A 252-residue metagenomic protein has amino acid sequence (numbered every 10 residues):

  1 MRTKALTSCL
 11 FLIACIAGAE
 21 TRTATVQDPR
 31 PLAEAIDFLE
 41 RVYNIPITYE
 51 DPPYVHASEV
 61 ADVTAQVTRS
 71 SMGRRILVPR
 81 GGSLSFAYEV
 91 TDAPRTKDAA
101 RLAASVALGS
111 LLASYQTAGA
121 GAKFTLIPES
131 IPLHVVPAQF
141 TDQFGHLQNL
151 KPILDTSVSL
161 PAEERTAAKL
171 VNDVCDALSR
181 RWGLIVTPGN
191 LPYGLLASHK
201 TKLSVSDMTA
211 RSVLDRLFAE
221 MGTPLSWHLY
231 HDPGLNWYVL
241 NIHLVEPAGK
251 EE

Functional and structural regions predicted by a protein language model:
M1-E252: N-terminal targeting/assembly segments of extracytoplasmic apparatus and virion spike/baseplate proteins
